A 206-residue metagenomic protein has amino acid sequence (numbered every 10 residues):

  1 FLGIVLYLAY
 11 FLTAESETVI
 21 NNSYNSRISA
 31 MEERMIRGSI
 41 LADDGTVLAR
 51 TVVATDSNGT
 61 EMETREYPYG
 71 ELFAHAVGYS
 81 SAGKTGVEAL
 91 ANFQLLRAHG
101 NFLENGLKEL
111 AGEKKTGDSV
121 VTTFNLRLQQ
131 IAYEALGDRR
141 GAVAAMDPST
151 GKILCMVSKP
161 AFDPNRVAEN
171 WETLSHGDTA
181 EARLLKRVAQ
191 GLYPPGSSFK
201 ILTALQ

Functional and structural regions predicted by a protein language model:
F1-T173, A182-S197, L202-L205: Periplasmic/cell-envelope proteins involved in peptidoglycan metabolism and beta-lactam response
H176: Conserved helix-loop functional segments at active or binding sites
